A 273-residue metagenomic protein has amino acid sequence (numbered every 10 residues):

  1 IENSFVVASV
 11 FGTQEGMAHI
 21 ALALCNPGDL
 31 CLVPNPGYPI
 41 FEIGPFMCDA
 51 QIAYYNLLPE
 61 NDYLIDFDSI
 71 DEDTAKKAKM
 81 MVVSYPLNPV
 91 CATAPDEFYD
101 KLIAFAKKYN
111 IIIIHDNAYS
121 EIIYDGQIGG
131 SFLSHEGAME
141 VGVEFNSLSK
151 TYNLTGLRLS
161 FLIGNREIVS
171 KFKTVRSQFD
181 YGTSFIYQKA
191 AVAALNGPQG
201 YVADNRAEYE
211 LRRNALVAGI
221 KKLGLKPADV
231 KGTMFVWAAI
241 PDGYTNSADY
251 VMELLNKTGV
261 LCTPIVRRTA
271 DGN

Functional and structural regions predicted by a protein language model:
I1-N273: PLP-dependent class I/II
